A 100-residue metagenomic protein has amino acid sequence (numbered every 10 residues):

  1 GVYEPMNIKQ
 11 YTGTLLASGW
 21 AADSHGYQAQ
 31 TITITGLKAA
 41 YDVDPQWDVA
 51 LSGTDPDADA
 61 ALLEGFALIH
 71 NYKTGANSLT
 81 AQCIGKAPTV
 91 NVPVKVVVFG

Functional and structural regions predicted by a protein language model:
G1-M6: A signal for long, low-complexity, Ser/Thr/Asn-enriched, surface-exposed stalk/shaft and domain-boundary segments
N7, T12, A17-G100: Extracellular attachment/recognition segments
